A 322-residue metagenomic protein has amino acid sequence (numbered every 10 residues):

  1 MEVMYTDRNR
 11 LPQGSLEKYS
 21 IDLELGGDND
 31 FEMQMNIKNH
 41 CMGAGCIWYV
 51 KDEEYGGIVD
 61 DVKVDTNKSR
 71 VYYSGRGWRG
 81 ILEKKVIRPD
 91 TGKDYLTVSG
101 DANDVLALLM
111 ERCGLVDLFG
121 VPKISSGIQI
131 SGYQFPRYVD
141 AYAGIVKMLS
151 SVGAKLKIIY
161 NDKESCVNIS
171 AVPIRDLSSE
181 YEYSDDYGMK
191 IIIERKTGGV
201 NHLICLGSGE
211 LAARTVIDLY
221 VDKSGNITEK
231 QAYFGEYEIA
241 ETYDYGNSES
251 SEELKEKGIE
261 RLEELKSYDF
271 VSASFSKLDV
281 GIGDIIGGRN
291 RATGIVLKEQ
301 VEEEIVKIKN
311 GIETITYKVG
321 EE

Functional and structural regions predicted by a protein language model:
M1-G26, S184-R195: Solvent-exposed edge beta-strands and adjacent loop segments that serve as assembly or binding interfaces
D30, V62-W78, V306-E321: Short, solvent-exposed secondary-structure boundary/capping segments
M33, G75, D90-G120, Q134-Y160 (+3 more regions): Amphipathic, non-transmembrane alpha-helical segments in extracytoplasmic/periplasmic proteins
N36-C41, F275-D279: Short, surface-exposed secondary-structure edge patches
K38-G120: Surface-exposed cap/loop segments at beta↔alpha junctions
K63-Y72, G77-L82, V121-V200, I204: Short beta-strand-centered interaction patches in the first periplasmic/extracellular domains of large envelope
R175-G311: Acidic, small/polar-enriched beta strand-loop surface segments
